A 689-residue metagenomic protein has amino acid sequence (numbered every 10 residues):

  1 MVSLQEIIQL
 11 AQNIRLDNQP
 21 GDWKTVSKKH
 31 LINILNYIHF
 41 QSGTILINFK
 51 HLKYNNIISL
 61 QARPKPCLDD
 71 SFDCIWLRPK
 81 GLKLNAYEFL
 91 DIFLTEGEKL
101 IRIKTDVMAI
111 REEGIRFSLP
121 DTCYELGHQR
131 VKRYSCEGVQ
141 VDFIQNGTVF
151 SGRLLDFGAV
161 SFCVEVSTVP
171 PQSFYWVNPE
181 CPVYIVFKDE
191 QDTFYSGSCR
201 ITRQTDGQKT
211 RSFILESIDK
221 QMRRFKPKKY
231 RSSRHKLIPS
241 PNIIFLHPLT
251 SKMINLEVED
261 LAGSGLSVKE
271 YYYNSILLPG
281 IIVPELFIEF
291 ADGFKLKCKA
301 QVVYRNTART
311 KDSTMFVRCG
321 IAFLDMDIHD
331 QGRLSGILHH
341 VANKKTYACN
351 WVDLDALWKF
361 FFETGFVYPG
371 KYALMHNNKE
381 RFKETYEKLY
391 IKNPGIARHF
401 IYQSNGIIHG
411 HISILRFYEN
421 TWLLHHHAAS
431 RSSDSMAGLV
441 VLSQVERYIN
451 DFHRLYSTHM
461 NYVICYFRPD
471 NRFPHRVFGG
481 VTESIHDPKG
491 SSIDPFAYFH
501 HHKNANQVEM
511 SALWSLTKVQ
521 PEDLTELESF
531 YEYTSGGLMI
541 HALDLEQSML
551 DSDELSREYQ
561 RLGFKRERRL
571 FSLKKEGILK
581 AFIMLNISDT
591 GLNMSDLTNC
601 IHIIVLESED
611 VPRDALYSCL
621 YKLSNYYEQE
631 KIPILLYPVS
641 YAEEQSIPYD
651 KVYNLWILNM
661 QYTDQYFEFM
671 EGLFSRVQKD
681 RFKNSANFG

Functional and structural regions predicted by a protein language model:
M1-H411, R447-I464, R468-Q507, R613-D614 (+2 more regions): Structured alpha-helical
L94, Y531-E532, R561-G563: Short regulatory alpha-helical segment in sensory/regulatory domains of signaling proteins that mediates
F150-G152, F162, N255-L256, L266 (+1 more regions): Conserved active-site beta-strand-loop modules that form the wall/rim of enzyme catalytic pockets and either contain
C349-K371, Q507-L550: Charge-rich interaction segments
A373-H399, H541-R568: Active-site rim helix/loop that mediates acceptor-substrate recognition in acyltransferases
Y390-M436, K574-V611: Conserved donor-binding loop and adjoining core beta-sheet/short helix segment in diverse acyl/aminoacyl transferases
L424, D434-N450, P612-L620: Glycine-rich acyl-CoA binding loop
Y627-I634: Bilobed periplasmic-binding protein-like "clamshell/Venus-flytrap" ligand-binding domains
